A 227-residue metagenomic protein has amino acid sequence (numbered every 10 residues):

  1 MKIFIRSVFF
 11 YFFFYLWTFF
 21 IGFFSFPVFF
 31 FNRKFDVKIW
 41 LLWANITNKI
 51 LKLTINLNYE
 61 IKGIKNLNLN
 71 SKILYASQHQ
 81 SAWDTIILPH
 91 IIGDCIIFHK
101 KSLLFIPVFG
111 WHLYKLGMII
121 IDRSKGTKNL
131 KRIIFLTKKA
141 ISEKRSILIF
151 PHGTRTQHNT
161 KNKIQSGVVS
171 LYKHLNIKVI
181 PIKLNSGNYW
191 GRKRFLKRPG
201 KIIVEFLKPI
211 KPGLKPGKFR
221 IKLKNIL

Functional and structural regions predicted by a protein language model:
M1-F29, K65-N68, K139, K218-L227: Membrane-interfacial terminal anchoring regions of lipid-handling membrane enzymes
F4, K131-L227: Non-catalytic C-terminal accessory region of glycerolipid acyltransferases and related lyso-lipid remodeling enzymes
T18, G22-I46, L53-T54, L69-G126: Catalytic core of membrane glycerolipid acyltransferases/transacylases, capturing the structured, soluble-facing
T54-K62, L130-K131, N185-N188: Short gly/ser/thr-rich secondary-structure transition/capping motifs
I61, I119-D122, P212: Short acidic-hydrophobic, aromatic-tinged amphipathic segments that line or gate anion-handling sites
I61, Y75, I97, V204-F206: Generic preference for hydrophobic
